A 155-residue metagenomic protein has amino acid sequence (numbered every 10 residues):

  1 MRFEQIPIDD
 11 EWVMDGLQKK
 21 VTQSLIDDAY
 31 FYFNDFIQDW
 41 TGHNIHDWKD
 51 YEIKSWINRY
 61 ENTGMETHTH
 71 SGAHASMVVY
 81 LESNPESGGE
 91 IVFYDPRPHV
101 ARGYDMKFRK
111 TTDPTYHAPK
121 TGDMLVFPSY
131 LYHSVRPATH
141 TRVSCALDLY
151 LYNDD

Functional and structural regions predicted by a protein language model:
M1-W48, W56, G64-M65, E90: Non-heme Fe(II)/2-oxoglutarate
D47-E52, T121: A short, polar/charged loop/turn motif at coil->beta-strand junctions and beta-hairpin connectors
W48-D50, H70-G72, H140: Short coil/turn motifs at beta-sheet boundaries
I53-S55, A75-M77, V143-L147: Hydrophobic residues positioned within well-ordered beta-strands of beta-sheet architectures
I57-V126, R136-P137, L151: Catalytic core of non-heme Fe(II) oxygenases with the double-stranded beta-helix
L131-S144: Ligand-binding loop in jelly-roll beta-barrel domains
D148-D155: Short peripheral tails and domain-boundary helices/loops at the edges of structured domains
